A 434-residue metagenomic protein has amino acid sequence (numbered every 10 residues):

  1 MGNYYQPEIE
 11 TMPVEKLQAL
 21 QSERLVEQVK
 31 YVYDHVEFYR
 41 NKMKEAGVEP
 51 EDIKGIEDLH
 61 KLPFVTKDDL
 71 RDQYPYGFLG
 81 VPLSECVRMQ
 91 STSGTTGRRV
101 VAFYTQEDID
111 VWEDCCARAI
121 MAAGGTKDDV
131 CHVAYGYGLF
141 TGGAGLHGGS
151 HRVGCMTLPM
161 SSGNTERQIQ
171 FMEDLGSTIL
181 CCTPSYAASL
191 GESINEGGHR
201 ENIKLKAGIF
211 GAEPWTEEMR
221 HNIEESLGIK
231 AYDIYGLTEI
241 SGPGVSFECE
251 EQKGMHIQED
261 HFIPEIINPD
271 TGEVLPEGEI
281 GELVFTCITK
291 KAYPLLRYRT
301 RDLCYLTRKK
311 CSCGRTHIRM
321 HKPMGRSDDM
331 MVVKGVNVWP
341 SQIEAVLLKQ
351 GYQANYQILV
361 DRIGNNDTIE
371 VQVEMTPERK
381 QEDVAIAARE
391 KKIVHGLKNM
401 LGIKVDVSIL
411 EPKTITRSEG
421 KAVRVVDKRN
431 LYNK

Functional and structural regions predicted by a protein language model:
M1-S91, T96-D114, R118-A122, I203 (+5 more regions): Nucleotide 5′-phosphate-binding alpha/beta core
V32, T92-T95, C131, L180 (+4 more regions): Conserved S/T- and glycine-rich ATP-binding loop of Class I adenylate-forming
Q106-A119, V130-S189: AMP-binding/adenylate-forming
G125-D129: Short helix-loop-beta connector
V130, G197-W215: Conserved helix-loop-beta element of the AMP-binding
L180, T289-L401, G420: AMP-binding/adenylate-forming catalytic core of the ANL superfamily
Y186-K204, H221-E225: Adenylate-forming
W215-K310: Conserved AMP-binding/adenylate-forming
